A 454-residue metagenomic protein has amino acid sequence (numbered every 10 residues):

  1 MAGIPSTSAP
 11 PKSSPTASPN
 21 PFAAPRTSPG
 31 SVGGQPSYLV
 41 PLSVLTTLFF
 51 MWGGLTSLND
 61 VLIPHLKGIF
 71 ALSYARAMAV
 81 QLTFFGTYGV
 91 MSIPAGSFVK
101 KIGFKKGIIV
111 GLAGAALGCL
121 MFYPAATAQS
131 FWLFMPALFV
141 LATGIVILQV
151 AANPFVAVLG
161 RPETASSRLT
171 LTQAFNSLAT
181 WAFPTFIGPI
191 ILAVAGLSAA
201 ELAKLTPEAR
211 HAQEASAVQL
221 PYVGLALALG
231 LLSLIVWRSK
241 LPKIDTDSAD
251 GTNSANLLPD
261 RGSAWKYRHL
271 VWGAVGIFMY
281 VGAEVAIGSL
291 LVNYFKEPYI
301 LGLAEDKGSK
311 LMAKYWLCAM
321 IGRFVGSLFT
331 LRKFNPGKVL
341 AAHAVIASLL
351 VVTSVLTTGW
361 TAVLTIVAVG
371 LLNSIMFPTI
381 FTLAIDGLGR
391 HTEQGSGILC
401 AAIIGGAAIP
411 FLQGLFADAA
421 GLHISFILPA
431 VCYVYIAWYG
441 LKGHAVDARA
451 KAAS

Functional and structural regions predicted by a protein language model:
A2-L48, W52, G262: Cytosolic juxtamembrane N-terminal segment immediately preceding the first transmembrane helix of multi-pass
V40-K67, A152-N153, I287-F295: Extracytoplasmic
N59-I63, P184-L192, S263-A313: Extracytoplasmic gate region of multi-pass secondary transporters
A79-S97, A313-G326, G405: Central cavity-lining transmembrane alpha-helices of secondary-active solute carriers, predominantly the Major
M91-F104, G322-N335, A417: Helix-to-loop junctions at the C-terminal end of transmembrane segments in multipass secondary transporters
A113-A128, V345-T358: C-terminal ends and interior cores of transmembrane alpha-helices in multi-pass membrane transporters/permeases
I147-R161, S374-G389: Intracellular juxtamembrane helix-capping segments at the cytosolic ends of symmetry-related transmembrane helices
